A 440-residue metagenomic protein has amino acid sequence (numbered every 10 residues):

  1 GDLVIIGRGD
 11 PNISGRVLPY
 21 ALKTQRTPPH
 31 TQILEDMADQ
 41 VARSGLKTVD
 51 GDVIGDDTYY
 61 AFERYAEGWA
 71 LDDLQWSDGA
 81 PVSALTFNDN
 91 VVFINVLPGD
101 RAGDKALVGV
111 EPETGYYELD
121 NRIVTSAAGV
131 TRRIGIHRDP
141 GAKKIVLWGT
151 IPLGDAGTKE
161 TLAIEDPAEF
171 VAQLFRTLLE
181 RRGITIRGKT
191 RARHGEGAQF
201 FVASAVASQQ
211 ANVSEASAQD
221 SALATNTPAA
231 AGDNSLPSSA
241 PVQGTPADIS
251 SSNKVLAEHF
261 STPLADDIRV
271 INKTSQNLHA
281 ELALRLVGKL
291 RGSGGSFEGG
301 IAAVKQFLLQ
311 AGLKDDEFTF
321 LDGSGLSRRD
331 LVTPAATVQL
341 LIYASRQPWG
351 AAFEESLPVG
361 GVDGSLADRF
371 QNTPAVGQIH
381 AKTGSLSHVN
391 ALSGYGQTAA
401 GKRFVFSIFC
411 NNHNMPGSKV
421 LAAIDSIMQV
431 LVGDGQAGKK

Functional and structural regions predicted by a protein language model:
G1-D315, A399, A422, V430-K439: Conserved serine DD-peptidase/penicillin-binding transpeptidase domain and beta-lactam-recognizing active-site
Q32, T274-N277, E281-K440: Small-residue-rich helix-loop
